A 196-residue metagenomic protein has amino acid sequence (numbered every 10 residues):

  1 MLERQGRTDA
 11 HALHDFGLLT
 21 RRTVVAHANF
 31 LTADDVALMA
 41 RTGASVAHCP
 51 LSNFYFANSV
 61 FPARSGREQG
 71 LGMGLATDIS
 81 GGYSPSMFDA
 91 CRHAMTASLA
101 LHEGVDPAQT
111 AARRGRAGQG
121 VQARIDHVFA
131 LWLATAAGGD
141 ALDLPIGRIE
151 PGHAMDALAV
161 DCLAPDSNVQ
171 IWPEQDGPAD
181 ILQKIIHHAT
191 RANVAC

Functional and structural regions predicted by a protein language model:
M1-S45, A57-M73: Histidine/acidic residue-rich metal-binding segments in metalloenzymes
D15-L18, R22, R64-D166, A189: His/Asp/Glu-enriched, well-ordered alpha-helical/loop segment that forms or immediately abuts the divalent-metal
F30, F54-Y55, D140-L142: Active-site glycine- and acidic-residue-rich loops that bind and position anionic ligands or nucleotide-like cofactors
D34, Y55-F56, G104, N168: Glycine/Thr-rich phosphate-binding loops of Rossmann-like dinucleotide-binding domains
P50-F54, I79-G81: Short, acidic/turn-prone active-site loops that include or flank metal/cofactor- and phosphate-binding residues
N58, P85-S86, I171: Short Asp/Glu-rich motifs
A154-C196: C-terminal cap of metal-dependent C-N hydrolases
